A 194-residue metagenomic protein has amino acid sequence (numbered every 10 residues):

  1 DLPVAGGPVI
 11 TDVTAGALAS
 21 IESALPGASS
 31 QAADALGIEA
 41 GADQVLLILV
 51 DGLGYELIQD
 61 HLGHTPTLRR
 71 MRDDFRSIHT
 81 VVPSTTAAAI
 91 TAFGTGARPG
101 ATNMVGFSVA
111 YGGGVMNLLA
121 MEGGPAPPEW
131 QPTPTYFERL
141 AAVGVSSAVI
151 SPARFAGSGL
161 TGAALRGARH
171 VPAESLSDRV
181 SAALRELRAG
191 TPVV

Functional and structural regions predicted by a protein language model:
D1-A28, D60, T65-D74, V81-V194: His/Asp/Glu-rich, glycine-adjacent segments that coordinate divalent cations and/or stabilize oxyanion chemistry on
L2, A33, D43, L53 (+2 more regions): Sparse, context-dependent recognition of short Cys/His-centered cofactor- or disulfide-binding micro-motifs
S23-E39: Short, motif-level signal for alpha-helix interfacial/capping segments enriched in acidic residues and aromatics/proline
G41-E56, F93, T191-V194: Beta-strand elements within well-structured catalytic alpha/beta cores of enzymes that handle phosphate/sulfate esters
